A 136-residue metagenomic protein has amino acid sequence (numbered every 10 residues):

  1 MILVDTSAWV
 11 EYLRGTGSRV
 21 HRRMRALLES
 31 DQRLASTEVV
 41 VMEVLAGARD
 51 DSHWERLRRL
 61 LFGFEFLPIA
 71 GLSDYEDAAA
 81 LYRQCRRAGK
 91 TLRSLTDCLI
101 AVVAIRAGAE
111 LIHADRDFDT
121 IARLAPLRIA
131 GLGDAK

Functional and structural regions predicted by a protein language model:
M1, A101, I105-K136: Acidic, PIN/NYN-like endoribonuclease modules and their adjacent C-terminal/linker elements
M1-S36, A46-R59, K136: Short, well-structured N-terminal submotif of metal-dependent ribonuclease cores
V4, S36, I69, I112-H113: Short beta-strand scaffold positions
D5-T6, V44, A78, A104: Generic structural signal for small/hydrophobic residues in well-ordered secondary structure, especially within
T6, E38, T96-C98: Conserved glycosyltransferase catalytic-site signature
W9-V10, V41-V44, F118: A generic structural signal for short hydrophobic patches within well-formed alpha-helices
H21, V41, W54-L57, Y75-A79 (+1 more regions): A general structural signal for well-ordered alpha-helical segments in protein cores
E65-I112: Active-site neighborhoods of divalent-metal-dependent phosphate/nucleic-acid chemistry enzymes
